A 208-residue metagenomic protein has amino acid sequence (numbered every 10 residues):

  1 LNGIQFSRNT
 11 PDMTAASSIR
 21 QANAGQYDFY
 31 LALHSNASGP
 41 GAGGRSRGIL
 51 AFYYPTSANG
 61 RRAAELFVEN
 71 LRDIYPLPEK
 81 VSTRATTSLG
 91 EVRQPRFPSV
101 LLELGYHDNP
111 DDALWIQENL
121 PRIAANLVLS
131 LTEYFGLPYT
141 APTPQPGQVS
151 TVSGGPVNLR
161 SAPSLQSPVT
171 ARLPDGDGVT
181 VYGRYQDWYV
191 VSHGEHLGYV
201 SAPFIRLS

Functional and structural regions predicted by a protein language model:
L1-P144: Active-site-proximal helix/loop segments of hydrolytic enzymes
P11, P163-P168: Short alpha-helix capping/helix-loop boundary micro-motifs
P95, V152, R184, S192-G194: A short, compositionally biased micro-patch
T140-N158, A171-D175, G183-Y185, R206-S208: SH3-family beta-barrel domains
G176, Y189-H193: SH3/SH3-like beta-barrel fold
E195-F204: A short macromolecule-binding patch
